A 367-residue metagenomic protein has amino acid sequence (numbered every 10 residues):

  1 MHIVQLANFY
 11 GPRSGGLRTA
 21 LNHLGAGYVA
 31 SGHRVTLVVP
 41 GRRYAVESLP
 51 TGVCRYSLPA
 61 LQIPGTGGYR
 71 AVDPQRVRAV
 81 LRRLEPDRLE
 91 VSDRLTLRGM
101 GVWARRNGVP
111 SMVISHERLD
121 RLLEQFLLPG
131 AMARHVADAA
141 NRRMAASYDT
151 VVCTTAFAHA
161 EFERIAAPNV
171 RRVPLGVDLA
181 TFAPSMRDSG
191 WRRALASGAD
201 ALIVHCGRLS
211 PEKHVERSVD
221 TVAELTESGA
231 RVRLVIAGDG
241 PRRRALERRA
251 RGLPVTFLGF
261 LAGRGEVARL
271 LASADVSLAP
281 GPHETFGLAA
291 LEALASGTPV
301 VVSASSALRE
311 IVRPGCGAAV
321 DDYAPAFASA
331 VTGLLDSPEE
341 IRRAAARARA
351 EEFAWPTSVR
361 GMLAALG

Functional and structural regions predicted by a protein language model:
G41, F157, G176: Carbohydrate-associated surface elements
L119, A133-T150: Membrane-proximal helix-turn-helix segments that form the acceptor-binding/catalytic region of lipid-linked
A145, F260, R269-A274: Short alpha-helical donor nucleotide-sugar binding micro-motif in glycosyltransferases
A194-A223: Conserved donor-binding/catalytic core segment of Leloir-type glycosyltransferases
R244-L261, G265: Nucleotide-activated donor-binding/catalytic signature segment of Leloir-type glycosyltransferases, i.e., the conserved
F257, P314-P325, T332-P338: Conserved acidic donor-binding segment of nucleotide-sugar-dependent glycosyltransferases
P282: Aromatic "clamp/platform" in nucleotide-sugar-dependent glycosyltransferases that forms part of the donor/acceptor
P299-V302: Short hydrophobic beta-strand element within catalytic cores of glycosyltransferases and related nucleotide-activated
